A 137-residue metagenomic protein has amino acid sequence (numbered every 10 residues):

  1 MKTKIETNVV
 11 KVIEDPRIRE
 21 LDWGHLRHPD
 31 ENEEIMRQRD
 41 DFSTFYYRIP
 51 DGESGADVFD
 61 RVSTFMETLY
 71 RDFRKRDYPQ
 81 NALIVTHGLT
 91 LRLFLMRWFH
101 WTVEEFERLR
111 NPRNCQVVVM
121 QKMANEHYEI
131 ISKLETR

Functional and structural regions predicted by a protein language model:
M1-Q38: Phosphate-coordination/substrate-recognition cap region in phosphate-metabolizing enzymes
G24-P29, M96-R97, S132: Short aromatic-enriched loop/helix-cap "lid" or pocket-rim segments at secondary-structure transitions that line
D30-T44, N125-R137: A polyampholytic, Gly/Pro-enriched intrinsically disordered region
Q38-D57: Short glycine/proline- and acidic residue-enriched helix-loop micro-motifs that form flexible lids or anion-recognition
D60-R71: Helix-loop module immediately N-terminal to the HCX5R catalytic loop in PTP-like cysteine phosphatase domains
L69-Q80: Glycine-rich phosphate-binding loop signature in dinucleotide/nucleotide-binding domains
Y78-G88: Generic beta-sheet signal
W101-H127: Domain-level recognition of soluble alpha/beta enzyme cores, biased toward histidine phosphatases/phosphomutases
